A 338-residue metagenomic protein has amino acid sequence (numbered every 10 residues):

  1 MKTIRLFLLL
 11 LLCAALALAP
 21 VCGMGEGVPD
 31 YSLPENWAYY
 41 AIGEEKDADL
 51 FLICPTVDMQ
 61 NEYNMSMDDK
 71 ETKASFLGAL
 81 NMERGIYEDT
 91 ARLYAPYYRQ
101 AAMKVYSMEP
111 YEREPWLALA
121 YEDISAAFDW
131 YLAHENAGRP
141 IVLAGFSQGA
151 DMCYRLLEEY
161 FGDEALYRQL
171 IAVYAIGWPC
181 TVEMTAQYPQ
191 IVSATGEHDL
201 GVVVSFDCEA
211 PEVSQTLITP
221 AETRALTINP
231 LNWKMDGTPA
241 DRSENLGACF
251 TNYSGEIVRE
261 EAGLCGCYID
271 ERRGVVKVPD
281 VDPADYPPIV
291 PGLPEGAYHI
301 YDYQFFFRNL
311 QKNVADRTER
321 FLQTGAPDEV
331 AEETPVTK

Functional and structural regions predicted by a protein language model:
M1-L8: Bacterial N-terminal signal peptides that target proteins for export
A17-G25: Sec-dependent signal peptide cleavage junction
E26-K73: N-terminal low-complexity, Ser/Thr- and acidic-residue-enriched intrinsically disordered segments
K46-A48, D89-L93, A137-P140, Y167-I171: Loop/turn elements at helix/coil->beta-strand transitions in domains of secreted/extracellular proteins
D49-I53, Y94-Y97, V142-L143, A172-A175 (+1 more regions): Structural recognition of the beta-strand scaffold that forms the well-ordered cores of secreted hydrolase catalytic
I53-R139, P283-T337: Active-site catalytic motif of lipid deacylating hydrolases and related acyltransferases
S125-A137, E159-R320, T324-E332: Surface cap/lid and interfacial helix-loop subdomains adjacent to catalytic sites that gate substrate access
G145-G149, C153: Gly/Ala-rich beta-loop-alpha elbow adjacent to hydrolase catalytic centers
